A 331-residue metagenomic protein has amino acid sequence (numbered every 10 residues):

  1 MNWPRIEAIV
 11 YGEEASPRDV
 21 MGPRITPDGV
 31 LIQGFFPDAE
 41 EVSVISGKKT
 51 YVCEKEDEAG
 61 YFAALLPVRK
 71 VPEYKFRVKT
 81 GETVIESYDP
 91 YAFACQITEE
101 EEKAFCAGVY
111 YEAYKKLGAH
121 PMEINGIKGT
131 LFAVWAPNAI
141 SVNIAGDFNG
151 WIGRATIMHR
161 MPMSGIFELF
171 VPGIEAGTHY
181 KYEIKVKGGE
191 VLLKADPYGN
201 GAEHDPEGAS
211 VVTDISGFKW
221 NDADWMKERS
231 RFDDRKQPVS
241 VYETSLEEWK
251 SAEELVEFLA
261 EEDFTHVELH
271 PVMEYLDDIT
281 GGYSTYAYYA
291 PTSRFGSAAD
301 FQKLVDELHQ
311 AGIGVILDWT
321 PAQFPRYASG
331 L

Functional and structural regions predicted by a protein language model:
M1-P27, L31, Y51, E56-A136 (+1 more regions): The feature marks proteins involved in alpha-glucan
F35-E41, W135-V142: Short proline/glycine-enriched turn/loop motifs at strand-loop junctions of beta-rich domains
V42-V44, V142-I144, Y180: Short beta-strand elements bearing conserved aromatic residues within extracellular beta-rich modules
S46, G146, P271: Residues that line or immediately flank small-molecule/substrate-binding pockets and catalytic motifs
V52, I157, A287: Conserved beta-strand positions that form and line the central face of beta-propeller blades
D57, A136-N138, F148, P162 (+5 more regions): Short, flexible loop/turn elements at secondary-structure junctions
G150-G153: Short beta-strand and strand-turn-strand segments in soluble, beta-rich domains
G201-E203, A209, G217-F218, A223-V241 (+1 more regions): Substrate-binding/active-site clefts of carbohydrate-active enzymes
